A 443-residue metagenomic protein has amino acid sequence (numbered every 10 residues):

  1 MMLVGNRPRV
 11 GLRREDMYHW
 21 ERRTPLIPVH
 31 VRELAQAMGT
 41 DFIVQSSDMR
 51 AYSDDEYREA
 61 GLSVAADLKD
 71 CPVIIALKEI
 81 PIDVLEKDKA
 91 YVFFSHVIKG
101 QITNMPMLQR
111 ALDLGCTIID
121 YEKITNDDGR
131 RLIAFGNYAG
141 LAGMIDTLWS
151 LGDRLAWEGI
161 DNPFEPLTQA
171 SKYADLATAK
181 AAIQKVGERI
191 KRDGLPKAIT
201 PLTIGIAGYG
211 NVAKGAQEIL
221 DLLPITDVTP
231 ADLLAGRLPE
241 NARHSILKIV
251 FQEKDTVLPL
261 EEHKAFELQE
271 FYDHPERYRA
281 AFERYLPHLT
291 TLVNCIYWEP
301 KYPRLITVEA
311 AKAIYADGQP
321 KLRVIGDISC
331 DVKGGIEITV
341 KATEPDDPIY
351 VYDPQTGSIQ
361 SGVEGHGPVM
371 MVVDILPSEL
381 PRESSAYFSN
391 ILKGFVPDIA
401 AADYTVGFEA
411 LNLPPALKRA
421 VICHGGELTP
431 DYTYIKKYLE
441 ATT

Functional and structural regions predicted by a protein language model:
N6-R110, L114: An N-terminal-biased, well-structured beta-alpha scaffold segment characteristic of Rossmann-like dinucleotide-binding
R7, D88, T200-T203, L322: Phosphate-coordination loops involved in phosphoryl transfer and adenosine-cofactor binding
R14-S47, G159-T291: Glycine-rich phosphate/diphosphate-binding loop of Rossmann-like nucleotide-binding domains
E15, S46-M49, E79, H96 (+4 more regions): Short, ordered loop/turn segments at secondary-structure junctions
Q36-T40, L62, D113-T117, W149-W157 (+6 more regions): Generic secondary-structure signature for well-ordered alpha-helical cores
T117-Q184, A313-V324, S329-T443: Adenosine-phosphate binding glycine-rich loop
P239-S358: Rossmann-like adenosine-cofactor binding region
